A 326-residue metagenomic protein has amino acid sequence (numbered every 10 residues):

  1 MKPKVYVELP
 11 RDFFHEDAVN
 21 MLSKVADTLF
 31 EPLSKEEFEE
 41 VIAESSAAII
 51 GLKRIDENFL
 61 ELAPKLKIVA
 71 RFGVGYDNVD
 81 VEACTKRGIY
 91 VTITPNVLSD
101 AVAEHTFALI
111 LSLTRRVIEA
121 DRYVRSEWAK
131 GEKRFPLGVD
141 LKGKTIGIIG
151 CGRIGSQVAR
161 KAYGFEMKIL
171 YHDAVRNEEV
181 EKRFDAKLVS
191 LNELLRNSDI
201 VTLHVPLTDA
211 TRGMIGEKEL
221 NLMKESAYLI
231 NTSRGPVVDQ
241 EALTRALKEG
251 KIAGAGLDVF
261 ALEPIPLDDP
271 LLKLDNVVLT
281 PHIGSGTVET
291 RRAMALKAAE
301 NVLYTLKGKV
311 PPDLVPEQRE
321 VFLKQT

Functional and structural regions predicted by a protein language model:
M1-S45, E166, L170, E179 (+1 more regions): N-terminal glycine-/charge-rich "phosphate-binding" loop or analogous flexible N-terminal tail
E8, G51, F72, H204-P206 (+1 more regions): Short, well-ordered coil/turn residues at beta-beta hairpins and beta-strand->alpha-helix junctions within
P32, F72-G73, I89-D100, D173 (+3 more regions): Short beta->alpha connector loops at strand-helix junctions that form conserved, small/polar/Pro-enriched
E57-L60, A174-P270: Rossmann-like adenosine-cofactor binding region
R87, P95-T145, Q157-R160, D313-V315: Phosphate-binding beta-alpha-beta segment of Rossmann-like dinucleotide-binding domains, i.e., the NAD(P)
V91, E217, S226-T326: Rossmann-like dinucleotide-binding domain for NAD(H)/NADP(H)
C151-G152: Glycine-rich Rossmann-fold phosphate-binding loop(s) that bind the pyrophosphate of adenine dinucleotide cofactors
